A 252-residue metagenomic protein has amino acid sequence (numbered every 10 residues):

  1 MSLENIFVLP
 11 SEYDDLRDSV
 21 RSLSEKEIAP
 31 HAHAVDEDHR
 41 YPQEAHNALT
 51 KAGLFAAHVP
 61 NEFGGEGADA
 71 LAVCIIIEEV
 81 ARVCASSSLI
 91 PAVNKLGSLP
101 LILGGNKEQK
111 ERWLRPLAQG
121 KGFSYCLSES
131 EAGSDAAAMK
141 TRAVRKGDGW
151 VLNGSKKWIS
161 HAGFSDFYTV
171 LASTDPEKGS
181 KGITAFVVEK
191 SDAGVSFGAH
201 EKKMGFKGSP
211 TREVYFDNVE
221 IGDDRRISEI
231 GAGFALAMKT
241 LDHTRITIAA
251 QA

Functional and structural regions predicted by a protein language model:
E4-S11, L16, R82, S196-A252: Glycine-rich beta->alpha junctions and the first turn(s) of the following alpha-helix
V20-I28, G105-R112, G147, V151-N153 (+3 more regions): Long, well-ordered alpha-helical segments
K51-G120, H161-F167, G179: Internal helix-loop-helix
G67-I76, D135-M139, Y215, I221: Structural signature of FAD isoalloxazine-binding scaffolds in flavoprotein oxidoreductases
A92, E131-S134, W158-H161, D175-E177 (+1 more regions): Short Gly/Pro-enriched turn/cap motifs at secondary-structure boundaries
Q119-S128, L171: A short, Trp-centered hydrophobic/proline-enriched beta-strand micro-motif
T141-V144: A structural signal for short hydrophobic beta-strand segments in well-ordered beta-sheet cores
N153-F197: A short core secondary-structure module
